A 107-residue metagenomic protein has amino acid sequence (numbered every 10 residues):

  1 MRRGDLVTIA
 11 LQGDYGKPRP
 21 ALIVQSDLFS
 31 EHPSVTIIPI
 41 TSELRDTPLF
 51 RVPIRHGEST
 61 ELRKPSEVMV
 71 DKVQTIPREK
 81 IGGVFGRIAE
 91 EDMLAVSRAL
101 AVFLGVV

Functional and structural regions predicted by a protein language model:
M1-V107: Conserved functional hotspots at enzyme active or ligand-binding sites that engage polyanionic ligands
